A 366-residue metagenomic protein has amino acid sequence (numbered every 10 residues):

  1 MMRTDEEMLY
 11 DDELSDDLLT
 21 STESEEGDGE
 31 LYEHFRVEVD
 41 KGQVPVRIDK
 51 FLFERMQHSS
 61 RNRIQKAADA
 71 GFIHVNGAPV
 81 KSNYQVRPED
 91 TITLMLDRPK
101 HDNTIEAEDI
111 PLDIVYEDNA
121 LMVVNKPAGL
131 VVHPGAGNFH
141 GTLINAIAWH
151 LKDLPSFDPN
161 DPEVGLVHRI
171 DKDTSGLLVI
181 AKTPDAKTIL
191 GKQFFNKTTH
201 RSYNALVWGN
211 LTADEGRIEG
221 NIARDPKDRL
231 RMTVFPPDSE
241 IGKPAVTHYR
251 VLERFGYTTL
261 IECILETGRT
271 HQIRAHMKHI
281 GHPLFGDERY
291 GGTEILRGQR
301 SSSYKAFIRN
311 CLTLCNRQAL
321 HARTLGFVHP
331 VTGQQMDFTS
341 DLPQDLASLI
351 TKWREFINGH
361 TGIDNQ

Functional and structural regions predicted by a protein language model:
M1-Q366: RNA pseudouridine synthases
